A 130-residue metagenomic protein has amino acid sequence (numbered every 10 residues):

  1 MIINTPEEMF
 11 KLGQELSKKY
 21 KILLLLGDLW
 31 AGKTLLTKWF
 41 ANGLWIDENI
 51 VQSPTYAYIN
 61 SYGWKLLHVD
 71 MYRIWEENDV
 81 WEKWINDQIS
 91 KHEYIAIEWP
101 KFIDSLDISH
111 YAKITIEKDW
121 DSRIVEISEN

Functional and structural regions predicted by a protein language model:
M1-L16: N-terminal pre-Walker A segment at the start of P-loop NTPase domains
L25: Hydrophobic anchor at the beta1->P-loop junction of P-loop NTPases
D28: P-loop (Walker A) phosphate-binding loop of NTP-binding proteins
K33: Conserved lysine of the Walker
D47-Y62: Short beta-strand-centered segment that lines the nucleotide-binding/catalytic pocket of NTP-utilizing
H68-W75: Switch II (G3) loop of P-loop NTPases
N78, N86-N130: Short phosphate-coordinating micro-motif centered on Lys-Gly-acidic
